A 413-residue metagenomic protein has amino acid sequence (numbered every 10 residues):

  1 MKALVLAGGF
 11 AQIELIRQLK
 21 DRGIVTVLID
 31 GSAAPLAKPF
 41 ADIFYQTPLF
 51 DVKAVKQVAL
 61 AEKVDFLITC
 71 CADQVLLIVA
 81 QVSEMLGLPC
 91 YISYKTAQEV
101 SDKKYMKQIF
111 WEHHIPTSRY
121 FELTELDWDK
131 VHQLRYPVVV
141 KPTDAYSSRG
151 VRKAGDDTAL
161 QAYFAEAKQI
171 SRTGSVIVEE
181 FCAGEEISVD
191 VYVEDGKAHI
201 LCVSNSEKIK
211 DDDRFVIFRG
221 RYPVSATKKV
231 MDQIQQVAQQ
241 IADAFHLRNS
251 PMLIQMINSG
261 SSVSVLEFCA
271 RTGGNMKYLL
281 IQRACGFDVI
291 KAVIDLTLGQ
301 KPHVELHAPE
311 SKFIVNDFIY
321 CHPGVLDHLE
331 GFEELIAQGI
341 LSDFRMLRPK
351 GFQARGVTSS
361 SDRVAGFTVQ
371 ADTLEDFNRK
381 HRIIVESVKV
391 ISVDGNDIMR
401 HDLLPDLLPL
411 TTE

Functional and structural regions predicted by a protein language model:
M1-T96, H303, K312, C321 (+2 more regions): ATP-binding N-terminal substructure of ATP-dependent carboxylate-amine bond-forming enzymes
E99-I177, A183, D195-G196, R221-Q240 (+2 more regions): Active-site nucleotide/adenylate-binding loops and adjacent lid/helix of ATP-dependent enzymes
S148-G150, F313-V315, R363-F367: Short amphipathic alpha-helical segments
R152, E180, Q282, V364-A371: Short, well-ordered beta-strand elements within core beta-sheets of diverse protein domains
G155-D156, V191-V193, I319-P323, F367-T373: Short beta-strand-to-loop capping motifs
T158, E180-L247, P251, N258 (+4 more regions): ATP-dependent carboxylate/phosphate-activation module, predominantly the ATP-grasp catalytic core and closely related
M252, V263, A292, L335-F352: A structural supersecondary motif
K301-I340: A glycine-rich beta-turn/hairpin centered on an aromatic-Pro dipeptide
